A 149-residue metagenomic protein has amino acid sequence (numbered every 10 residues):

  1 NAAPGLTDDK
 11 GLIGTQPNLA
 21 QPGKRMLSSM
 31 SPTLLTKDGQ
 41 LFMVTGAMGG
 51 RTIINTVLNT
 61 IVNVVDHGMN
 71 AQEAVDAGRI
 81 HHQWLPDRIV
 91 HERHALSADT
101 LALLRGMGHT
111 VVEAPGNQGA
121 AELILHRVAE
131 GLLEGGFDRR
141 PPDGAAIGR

Functional and structural regions predicted by a protein language model:
N1-M43, H67: Active-site rim segments in enzyme catalytic domains, especially the processed small/beta chain of N-terminal
D8-G11, L35-F42, I54-L58, R79-P86: Short acidic (Asp/Glu) and glycine-rich catalytic loops that position anionic groups and cofactors
G23-M26, V57, D66-G116: Extended C-terminal subregions enriched in glycine
T36, V65-D66, N70, R127-V128 (+1 more regions): Conduit-forming functional cores of very large proteins
L41-M48, G136: Short, well-ordered beta-strand elements
A47-M69: Alpha-helical support elements that line or immediately flank enzyme active sites and cofactor-binding pockets
A98-R149: In a subset of proteins, long, contiguous C-terminal domains/tails are tracked
